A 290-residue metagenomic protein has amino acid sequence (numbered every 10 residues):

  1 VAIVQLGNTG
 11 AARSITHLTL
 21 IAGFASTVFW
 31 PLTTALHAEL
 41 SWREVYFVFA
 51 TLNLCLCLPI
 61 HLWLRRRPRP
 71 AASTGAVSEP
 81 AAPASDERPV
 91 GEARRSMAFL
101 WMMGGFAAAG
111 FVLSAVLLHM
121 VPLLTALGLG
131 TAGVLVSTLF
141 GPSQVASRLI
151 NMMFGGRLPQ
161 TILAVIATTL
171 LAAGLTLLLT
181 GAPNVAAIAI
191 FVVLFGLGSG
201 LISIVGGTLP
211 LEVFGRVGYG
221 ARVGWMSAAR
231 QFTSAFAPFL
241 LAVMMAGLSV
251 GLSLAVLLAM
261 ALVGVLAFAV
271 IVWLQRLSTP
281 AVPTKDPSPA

Functional and structural regions predicted by a protein language model:
V1-L20, G215: Cytoplasmic helix-loop-helix junction between adjacent transmembrane helices in 12-TM secondary transporters
L18-R69: Helix-loop-helix hairpin linking two adjacent transmembrane segments in secondary transporters
S26, V213-L248: A late C-terminal transmembrane helix in Major Facilitator Superfamily
A35-T51, V243-A261: A membrane-interface helix-boundary motif in multi-pass transporters
R65-R88, P280-T284: Flexible cytoplasmic inter-helical loops of multi-pass small-molecule transporters
R94-A146, N151-M153: Extracytoplasmic gate region of multi-pass secondary transporters
F106, S137-S143, R157-L209: C-terminal transmembrane helical hairpin of 12-TM major facilitator-type secondary transporters
S147-Q160, M245-A246: Helix-to-loop junctions at the C-terminal end of transmembrane segments in multipass secondary transporters
